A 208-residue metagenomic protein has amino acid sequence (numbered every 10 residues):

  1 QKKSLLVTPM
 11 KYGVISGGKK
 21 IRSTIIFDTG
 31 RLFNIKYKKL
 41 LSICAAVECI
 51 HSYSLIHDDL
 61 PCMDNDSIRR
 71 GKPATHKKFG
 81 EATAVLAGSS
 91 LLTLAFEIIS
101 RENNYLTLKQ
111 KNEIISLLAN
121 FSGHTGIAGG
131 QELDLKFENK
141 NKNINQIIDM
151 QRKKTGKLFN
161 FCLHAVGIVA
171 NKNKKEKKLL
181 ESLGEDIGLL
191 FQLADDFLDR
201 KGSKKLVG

Functional and structural regions predicted by a protein language model:
K2-G208: Mg2+-dependent prenyl diphosphate-binding active-site environment of isoprenoid biosynthetic enzymes
